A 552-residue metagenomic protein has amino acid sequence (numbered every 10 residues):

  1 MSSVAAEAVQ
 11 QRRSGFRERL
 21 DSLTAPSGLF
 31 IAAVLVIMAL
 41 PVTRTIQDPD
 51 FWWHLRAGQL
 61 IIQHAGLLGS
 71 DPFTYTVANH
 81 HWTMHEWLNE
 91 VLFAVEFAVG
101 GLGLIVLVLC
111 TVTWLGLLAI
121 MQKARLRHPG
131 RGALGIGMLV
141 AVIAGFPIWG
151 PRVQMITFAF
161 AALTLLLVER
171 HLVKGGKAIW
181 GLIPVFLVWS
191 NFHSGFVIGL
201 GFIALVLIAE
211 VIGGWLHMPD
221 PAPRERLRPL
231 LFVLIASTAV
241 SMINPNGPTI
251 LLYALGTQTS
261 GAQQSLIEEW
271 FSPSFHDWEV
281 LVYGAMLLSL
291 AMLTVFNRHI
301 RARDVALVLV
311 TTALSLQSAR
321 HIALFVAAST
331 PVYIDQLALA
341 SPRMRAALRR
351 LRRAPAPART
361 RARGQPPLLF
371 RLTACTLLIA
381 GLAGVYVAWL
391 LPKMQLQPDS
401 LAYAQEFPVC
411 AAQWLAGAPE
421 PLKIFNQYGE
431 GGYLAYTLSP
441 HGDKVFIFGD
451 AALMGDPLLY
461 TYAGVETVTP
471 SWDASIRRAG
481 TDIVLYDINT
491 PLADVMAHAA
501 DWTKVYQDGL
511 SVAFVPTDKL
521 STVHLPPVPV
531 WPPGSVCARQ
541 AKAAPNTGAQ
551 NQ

Functional and structural regions predicted by a protein language model:
A32, I120-I143: Transmembrane-helix signature of polytopic, membrane-embedded enzymes that assemble or transfer cell-envelope glycans
M38, A141-G145, I179-S194, A236-S241 (+1 more regions): Membrane-interface alpha helices of multi-pass inner-membrane proteins
I62, S194-R298, V332: Transmembrane catalytic cores of multi-pass membrane glycosyltransferases and polysaccharide-assembly enzymes
L107-R127: Transmembrane-helix motifs of polytopic, lipid-linked glycan transferases
T164-I179, S289-F296: Membrane-interface transmembrane helices that cradle and orient dolichyl/undecaprenyl
R170-L187, R228-F232, V305-L309: Short hydrophobic alpha-helices at membrane interfaces in multi-pass membrane enzymes
L348-G417, G429-G431, G442, A451 (+2 more regions): Membrane-proximal, lumen/periplasm-facing interface regions of secretory-pathway glyco- and lipid-modifying enzymes
Q413-D456, D482-Y486, F514: Short periplasmic/luminal acceptor-recognition loop of GT-C membrane glycosyltransferases, typified by
